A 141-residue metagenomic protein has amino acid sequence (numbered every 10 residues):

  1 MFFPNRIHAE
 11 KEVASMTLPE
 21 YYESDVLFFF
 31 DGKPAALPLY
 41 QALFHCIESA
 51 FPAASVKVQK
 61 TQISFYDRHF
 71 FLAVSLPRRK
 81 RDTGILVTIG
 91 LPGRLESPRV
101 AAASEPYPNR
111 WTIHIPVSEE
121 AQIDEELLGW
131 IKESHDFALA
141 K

Functional and structural regions predicted by a protein language model:
F2-N5, E23, S49: Non-heme Fe(II) oxygenase metal-center motifs and adjacent flexible, charged/small-residue loops
F2-S15: Short, Lys/Arg-enriched N-terminal segments with co-localized hydrophobic residues within the first ~10-30 amino acids
M16-K33: A short, surface-exposed helix-loop junction/capping segment
K33-A53: Amphipathic alpha-helical segments
L39, L43, F70, L127-W130: Amphipathic alpha-helical interface surfaces
A54-S55, K141: Short, structured loop/turn "capping" segments at alpha-beta junctions
K57-I113: Short, conserved beta-strand/beta-arch hydrophobic-aromatic motifs that form part of recognition grooves or interface
Y107-K141: Well-ordered alpha/beta subsegment
